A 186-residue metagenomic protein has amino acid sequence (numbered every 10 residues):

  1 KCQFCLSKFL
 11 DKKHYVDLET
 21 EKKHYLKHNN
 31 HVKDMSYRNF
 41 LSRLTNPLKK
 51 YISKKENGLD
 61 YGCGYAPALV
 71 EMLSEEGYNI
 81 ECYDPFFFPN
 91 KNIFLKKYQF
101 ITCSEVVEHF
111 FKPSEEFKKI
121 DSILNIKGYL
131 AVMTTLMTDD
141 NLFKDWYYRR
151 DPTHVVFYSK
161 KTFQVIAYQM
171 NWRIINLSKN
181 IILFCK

Functional and structural regions predicted by a protein language model:
K1-F100, F117, M133, R150-D151 (+3 more regions): Conserved N-terminal segment of class I S-adenosyl-L-methionine
F87, E108, M137: Active-site micro-motifs of SAM-dependent methyltransferase domains
F100-P113: A short SAM/SAH-binding and catalytic strip from SAM-dependent methyltransferases
F110-I123, T134: A short, conserved alpha-helix within the catalytic core of class I
K127-L136: Conserved beta-strand signature within the Rossmann-like core of class I S-adenosyl-L-methionine
T135-D140, V156: Short "lid" loop at the C-terminus of a central beta-strand within the Rossmann-like core of SAM-dependent
